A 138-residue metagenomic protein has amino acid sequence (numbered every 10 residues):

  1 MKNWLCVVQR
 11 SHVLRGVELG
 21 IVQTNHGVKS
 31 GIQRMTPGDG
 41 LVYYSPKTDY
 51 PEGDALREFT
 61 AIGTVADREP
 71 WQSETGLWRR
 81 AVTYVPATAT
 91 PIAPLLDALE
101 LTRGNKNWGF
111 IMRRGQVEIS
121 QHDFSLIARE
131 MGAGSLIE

Functional and structural regions predicted by a protein language model:
M1-P37, M131-E138: Compositionally biased, charged N-terminal/linker segments
R10, K47, P86-T88, D123 (+1 more regions): A broadly conserved detector of short glycine/acidic/proline-rich loop/turn motifs that flank catalytic sites and bind
H12, D49, W71: Surface-exposed, flexible loop/turn segments at secondary-structure boundaries
G27, Q33, P51-R57: Alpha-helix N-cap/loop-to-helix boundary motif
S45-P51: Short, charged beta-turn/beta-strand-edge "cap" motif at the junction between a beta-strand and an adjacent loop
A55-H122: Aromatic- and Lys/Arg-enriched surface recognition patch
G115-E138: Charged phosphate-binding loop/patch that engages nucleotide di/tri-phosphates or the phosphate backbone of nucleic
